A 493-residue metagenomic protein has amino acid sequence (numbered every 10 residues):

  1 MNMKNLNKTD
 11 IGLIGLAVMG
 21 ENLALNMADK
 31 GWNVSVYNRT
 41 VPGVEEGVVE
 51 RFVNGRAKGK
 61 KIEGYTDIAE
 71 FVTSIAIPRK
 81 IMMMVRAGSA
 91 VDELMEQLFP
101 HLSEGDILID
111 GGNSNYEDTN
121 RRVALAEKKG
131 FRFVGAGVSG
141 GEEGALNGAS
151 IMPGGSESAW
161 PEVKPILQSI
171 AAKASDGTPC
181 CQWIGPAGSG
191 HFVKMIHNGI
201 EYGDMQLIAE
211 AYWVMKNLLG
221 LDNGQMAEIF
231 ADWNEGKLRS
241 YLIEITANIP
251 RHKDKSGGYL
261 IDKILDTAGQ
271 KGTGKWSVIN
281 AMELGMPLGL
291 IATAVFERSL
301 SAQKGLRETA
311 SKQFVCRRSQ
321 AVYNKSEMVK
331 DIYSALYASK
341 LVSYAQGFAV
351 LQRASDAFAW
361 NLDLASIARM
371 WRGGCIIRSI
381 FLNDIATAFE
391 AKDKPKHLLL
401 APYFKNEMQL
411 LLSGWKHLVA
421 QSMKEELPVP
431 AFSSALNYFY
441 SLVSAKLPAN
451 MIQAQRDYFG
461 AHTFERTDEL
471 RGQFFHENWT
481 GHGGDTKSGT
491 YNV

Functional and structural regions predicted by a protein language model:
N2-T66, E70-T73, R79, H101-G105 (+1 more regions): NAD(P)+-binding Rossmann beta1-loop-alpha1 motif at the extreme N-terminus of oxidoreductases
I11, V91-M95, I109, N115-A227 (+3 more regions): Rossmann-fold dinucleotide-binding core
M82-Q97: Glycine/threonine-rich flexible loop motifs
H191, K216, L221-G224, E228 (+2 more regions): Interdomain hinge/lid region at the active-site interface of Rossmann-like NAD(P)-dependent oxidoreductases
D232, S355-A388: Small-residue-rich helix-loop
Q409, H417-V493: C-terminal amphipathic alpha-helical interaction region
